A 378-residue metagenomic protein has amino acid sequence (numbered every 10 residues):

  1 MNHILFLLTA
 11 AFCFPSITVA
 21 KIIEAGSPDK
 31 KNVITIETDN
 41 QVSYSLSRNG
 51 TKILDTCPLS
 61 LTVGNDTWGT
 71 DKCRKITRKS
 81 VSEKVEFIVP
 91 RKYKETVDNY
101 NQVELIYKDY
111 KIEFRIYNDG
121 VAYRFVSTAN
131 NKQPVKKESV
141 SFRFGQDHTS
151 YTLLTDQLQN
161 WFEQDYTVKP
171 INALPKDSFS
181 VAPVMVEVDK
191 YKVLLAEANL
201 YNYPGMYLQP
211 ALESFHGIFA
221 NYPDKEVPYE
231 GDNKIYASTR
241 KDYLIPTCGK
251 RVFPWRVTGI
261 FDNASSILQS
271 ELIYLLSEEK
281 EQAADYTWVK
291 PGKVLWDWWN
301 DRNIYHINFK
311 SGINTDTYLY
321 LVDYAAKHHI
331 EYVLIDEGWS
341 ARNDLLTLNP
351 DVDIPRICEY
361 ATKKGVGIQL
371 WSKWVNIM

Functional and structural regions predicted by a protein language model:
M1-I22: Bacterial Sec-dependent N-terminal signal peptides
F6, S16, K108, D119 (+1 more regions): Short, solvent-exposed loop/edge-beta patches enriched in aromatic
A10-A11, M185, K364: Charged interaction patches that mediate protein-protein contacts
F14-I17, P28, K363: Compositionally biased regions
I22-E281: N-terminal accessory beta-strand-rich subdomains and adjacent acidic, glycine-rich linkers that precede catalytic cores
E279-V289: Short, cationic low-complexity segments
W288-M378: Substrate-binding cleft of carbohydrate-active enzyme catalytic domains
